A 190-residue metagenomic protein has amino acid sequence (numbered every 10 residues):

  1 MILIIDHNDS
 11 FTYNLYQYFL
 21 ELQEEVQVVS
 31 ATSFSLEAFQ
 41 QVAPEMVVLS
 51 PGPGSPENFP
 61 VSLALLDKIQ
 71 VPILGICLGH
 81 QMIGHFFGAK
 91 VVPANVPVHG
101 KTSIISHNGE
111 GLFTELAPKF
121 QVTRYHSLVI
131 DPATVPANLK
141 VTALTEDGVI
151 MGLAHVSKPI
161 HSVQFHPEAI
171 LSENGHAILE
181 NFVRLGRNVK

Functional and structural regions predicted by a protein language model:
M1, P72-L74, K90, K140 (+1 more regions): Proline-centered loop/turn at the N-terminus of a beta-strand
I2-F19, A31: N-terminal beta1-alpha1 ligand-phosphate binding loop
I2-L3, L22, V28-A31, M46-L49 (+3 more regions): A generic "structured core" feature
Q27-T32, P56, S103-S106, V122-Y125 (+1 more regions): Short gly/ser/thr-rich secondary-structure transition/capping motifs
S35-A43, T134: Short amphipathic alpha-helix with an adjacent loop that forms part of the alpha/beta core around
P44-T114, L179: Cysteine-nucleophile active-site neighborhood
G111-S157: Catalytic beta-strand/loop cores that center a nucleophilic Ser/Cys/Thr and support acyl-enzyme chemistry
I170-K190: Acyltransferase
